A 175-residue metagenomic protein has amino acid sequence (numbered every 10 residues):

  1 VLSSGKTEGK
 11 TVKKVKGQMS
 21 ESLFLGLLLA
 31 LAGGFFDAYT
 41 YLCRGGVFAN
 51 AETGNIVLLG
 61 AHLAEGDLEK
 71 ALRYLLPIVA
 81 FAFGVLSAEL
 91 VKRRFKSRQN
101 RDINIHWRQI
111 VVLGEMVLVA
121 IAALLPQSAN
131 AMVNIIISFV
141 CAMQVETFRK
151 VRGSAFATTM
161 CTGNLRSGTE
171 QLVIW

Functional and structural regions predicted by a protein language model:
L2-W175: Alpha-helical transmembrane segments of multi-pass membrane proteins
